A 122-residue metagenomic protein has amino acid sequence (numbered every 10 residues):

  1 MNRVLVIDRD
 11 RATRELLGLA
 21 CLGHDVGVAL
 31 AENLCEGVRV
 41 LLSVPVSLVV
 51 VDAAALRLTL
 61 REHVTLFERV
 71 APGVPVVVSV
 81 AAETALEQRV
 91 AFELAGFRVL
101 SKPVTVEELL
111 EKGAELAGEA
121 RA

Functional and structural regions predicted by a protein language model:
D8: Conserved acidic carboxylate
R11-A29: Two-component/phosphorelay signaling modules centered on CheY-like receiver
L30-L48, D52, L56: Acidic, metal-coordinating helix/loop segments flanking the phosphotransfer/catalytic sites of two-component signaling
P45, V70-V77: His-Asp phosphorelay/catalytic-motif detector in bacterial-type signaling
S47-V70, E83-Q88: Conserved phosphotransfer microenvironments
E62, V78, A82-V99: Alpha4 helix (beta4-alpha4-beta5 surface) of REC/receiver domains from two-component response regulators
V104-A114: C-terminal output helix
A114-A122: The C-terminal output helix
